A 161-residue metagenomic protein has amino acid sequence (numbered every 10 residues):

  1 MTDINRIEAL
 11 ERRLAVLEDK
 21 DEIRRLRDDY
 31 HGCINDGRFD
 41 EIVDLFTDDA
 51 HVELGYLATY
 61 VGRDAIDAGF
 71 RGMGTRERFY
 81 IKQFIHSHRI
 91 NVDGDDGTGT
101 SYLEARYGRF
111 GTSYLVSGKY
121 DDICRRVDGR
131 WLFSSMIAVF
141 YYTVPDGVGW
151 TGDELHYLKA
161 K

Functional and structural regions predicted by a protein language model:
M1-G32, D36, D44: Short, low-complexity N-terminal intrinsically disordered segments enriched in polar/charged residues
A9, F79-S87, R106, F140 (+1 more regions): C-terminal-biased regions
D29-H31, T75-R78, G111: Short helix-to-loop capping/linker segments positioned immediately adjacent to catalytic or ligand/cofactor-binding
F39-E104: A solvent-exposed, acidic/Ser-Thr-rich amphipathic alpha-helical stretch
Q83-I85, L115-Y120: Short, surface-exposed coil-to-beta transition loops
T98, S117-W150: Short beta-strand edge/turn micro-motifs at domain boundaries
R106-S113: Short, cysteine-centered beta-strand-loop-beta hairpins and adjacent loop/turn segments enriched in charged/polar
G149-K161: Extended, polar beta-sheet/loop recognition surfaces of beta-rich domains that mediate binding to diverse ligands
